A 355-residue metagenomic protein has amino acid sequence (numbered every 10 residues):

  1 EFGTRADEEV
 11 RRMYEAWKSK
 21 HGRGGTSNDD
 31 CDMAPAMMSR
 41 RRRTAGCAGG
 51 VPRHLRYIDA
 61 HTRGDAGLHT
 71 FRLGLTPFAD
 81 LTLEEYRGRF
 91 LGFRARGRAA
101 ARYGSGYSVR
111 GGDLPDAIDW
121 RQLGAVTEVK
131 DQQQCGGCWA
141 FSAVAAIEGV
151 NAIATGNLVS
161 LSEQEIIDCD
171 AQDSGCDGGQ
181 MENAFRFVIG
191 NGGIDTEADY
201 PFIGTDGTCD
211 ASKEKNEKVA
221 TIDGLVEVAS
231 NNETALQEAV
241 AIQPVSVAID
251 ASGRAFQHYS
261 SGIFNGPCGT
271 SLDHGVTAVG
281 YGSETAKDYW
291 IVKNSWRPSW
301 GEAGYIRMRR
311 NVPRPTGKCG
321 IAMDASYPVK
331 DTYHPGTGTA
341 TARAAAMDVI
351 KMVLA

Functional and structural regions predicted by a protein language model:
E1-A355: Catalytic-core signature of thiol
